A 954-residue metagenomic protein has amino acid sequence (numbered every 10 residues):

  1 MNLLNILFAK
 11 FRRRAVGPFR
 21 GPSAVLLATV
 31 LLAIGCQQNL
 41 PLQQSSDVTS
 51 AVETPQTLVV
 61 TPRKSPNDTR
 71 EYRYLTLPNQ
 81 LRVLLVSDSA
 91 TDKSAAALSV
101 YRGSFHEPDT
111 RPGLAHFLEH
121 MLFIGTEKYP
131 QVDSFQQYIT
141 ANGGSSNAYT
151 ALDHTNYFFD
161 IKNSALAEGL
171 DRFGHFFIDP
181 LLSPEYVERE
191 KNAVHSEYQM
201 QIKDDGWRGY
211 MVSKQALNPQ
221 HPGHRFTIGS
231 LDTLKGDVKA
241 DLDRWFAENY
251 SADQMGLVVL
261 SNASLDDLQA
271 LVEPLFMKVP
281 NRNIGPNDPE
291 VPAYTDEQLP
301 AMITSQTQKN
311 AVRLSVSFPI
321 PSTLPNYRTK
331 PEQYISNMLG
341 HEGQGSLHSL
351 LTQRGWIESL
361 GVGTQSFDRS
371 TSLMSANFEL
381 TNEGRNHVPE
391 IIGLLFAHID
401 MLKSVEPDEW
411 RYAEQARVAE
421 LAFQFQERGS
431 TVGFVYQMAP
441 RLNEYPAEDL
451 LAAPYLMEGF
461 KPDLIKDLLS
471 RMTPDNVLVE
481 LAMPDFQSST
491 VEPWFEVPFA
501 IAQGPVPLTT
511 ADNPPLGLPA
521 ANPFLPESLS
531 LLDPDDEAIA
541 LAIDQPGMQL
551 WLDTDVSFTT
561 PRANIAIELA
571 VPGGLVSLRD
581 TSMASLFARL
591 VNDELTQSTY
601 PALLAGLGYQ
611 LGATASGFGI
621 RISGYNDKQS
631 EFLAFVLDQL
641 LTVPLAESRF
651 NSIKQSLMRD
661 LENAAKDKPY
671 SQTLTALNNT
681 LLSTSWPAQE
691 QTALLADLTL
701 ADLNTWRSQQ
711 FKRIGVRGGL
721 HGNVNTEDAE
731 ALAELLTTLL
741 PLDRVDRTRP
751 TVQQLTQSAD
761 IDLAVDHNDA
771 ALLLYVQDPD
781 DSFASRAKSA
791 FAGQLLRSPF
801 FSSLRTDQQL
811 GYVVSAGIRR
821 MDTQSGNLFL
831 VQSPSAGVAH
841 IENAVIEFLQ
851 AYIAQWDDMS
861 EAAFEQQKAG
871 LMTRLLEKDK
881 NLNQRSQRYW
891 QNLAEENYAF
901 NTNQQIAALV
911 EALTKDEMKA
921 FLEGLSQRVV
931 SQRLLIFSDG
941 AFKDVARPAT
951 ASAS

Functional and structural regions predicted by a protein language model:
M1-F19: N-terminal secretory signal peptides that target proteins for export/translocation
A33-G35: C-terminal motif of bacterial Sec signal peptides marking the signal peptidase cleavage site
Q37-N39: Bacterial signal peptide processing site
S65-A96: Mature N-terminal segment immediately following signal peptide/propeptide cleavage in secreted/periplasmic
V86, T91-E107, G113-A115, V132-F176 (+13 more regions): M16 family metallopeptidases and their MPP-like homologs
K191, H195-Y198, D205-Q254, V258-E273 (+4 more regions): Hydrophobic, small-residue-rich alpha-helical packing segments that form membrane-like cores
L242-P274, L700-L736: Non-catalytic, conformational "gating/processing" segments within enzyme and secreted inhibitor domains
I284-Q344, V432-D449, A453-Y455, M483 (+3 more regions): His/Glu-based metal-binding/catalytic segments typifying zinc-dependent metallopeptidases
